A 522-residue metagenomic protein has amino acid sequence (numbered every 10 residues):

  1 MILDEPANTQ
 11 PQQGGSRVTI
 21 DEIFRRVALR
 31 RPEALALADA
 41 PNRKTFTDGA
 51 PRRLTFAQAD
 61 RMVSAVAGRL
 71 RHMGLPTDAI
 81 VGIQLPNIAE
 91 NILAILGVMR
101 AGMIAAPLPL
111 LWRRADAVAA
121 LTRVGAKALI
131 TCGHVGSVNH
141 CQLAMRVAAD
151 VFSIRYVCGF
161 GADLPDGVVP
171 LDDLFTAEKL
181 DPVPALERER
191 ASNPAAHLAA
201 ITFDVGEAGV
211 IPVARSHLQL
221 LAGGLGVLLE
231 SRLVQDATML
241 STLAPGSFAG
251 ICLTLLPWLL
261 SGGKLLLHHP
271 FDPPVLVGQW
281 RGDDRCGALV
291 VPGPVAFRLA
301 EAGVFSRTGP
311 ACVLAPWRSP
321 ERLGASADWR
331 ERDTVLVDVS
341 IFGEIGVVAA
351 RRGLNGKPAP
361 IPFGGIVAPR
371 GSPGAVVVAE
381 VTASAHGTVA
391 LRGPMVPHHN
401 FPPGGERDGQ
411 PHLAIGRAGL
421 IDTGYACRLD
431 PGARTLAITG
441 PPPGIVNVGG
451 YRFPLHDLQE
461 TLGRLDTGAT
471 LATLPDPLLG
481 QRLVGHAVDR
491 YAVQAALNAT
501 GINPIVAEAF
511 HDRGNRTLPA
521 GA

Functional and structural regions predicted by a protein language model:
M1-L54, Q58-R71, L164, L186-N193 (+4 more regions): N-lobe entry segment of adenylate-forming
Q12-S16, L37-G74, A79-I88, I92 (+4 more regions): Conserved AMP-binding/adenylate-forming core of the ANL superfamily
P32-L35, G159, L164-P165, F175-G223 (+2 more regions): Conserved pre-ATP/AMP-binding loop-to-beta segment of ANL
L85-L96, L111-A115, L243-S261: Conserved coil-to-alpha-helix start sites within the AMP-binding
M103-F175, W280-G309, V488-A495: Structural core segment of the AMP-binding/adenylate-forming
I104, R123-C132, H197-T202, G209-L299 (+1 more regions): AMP-binding/adenylate-forming
W112, V118-A120, L129-T131, G393 (+1 more regions): AMP-binding/adenylate-forming catalytic core of the ANL superfamily
D163, P170-K179, A288-V290, R298-P369 (+1 more regions): Gly/Ser/Thr-rich phosphate-binding loop
